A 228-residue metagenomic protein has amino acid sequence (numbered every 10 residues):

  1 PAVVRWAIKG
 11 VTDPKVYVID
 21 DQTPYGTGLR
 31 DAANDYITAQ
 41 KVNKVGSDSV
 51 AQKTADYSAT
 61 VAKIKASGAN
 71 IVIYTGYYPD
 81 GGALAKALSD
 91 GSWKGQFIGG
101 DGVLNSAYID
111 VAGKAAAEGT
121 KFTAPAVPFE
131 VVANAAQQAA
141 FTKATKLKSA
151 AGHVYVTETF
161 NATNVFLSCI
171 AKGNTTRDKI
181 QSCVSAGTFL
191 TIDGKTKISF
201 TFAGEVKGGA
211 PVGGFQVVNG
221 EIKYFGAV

Functional and structural regions predicted by a protein language model:
P1-V228: Extracytosolic ligand-binding ectodomains
